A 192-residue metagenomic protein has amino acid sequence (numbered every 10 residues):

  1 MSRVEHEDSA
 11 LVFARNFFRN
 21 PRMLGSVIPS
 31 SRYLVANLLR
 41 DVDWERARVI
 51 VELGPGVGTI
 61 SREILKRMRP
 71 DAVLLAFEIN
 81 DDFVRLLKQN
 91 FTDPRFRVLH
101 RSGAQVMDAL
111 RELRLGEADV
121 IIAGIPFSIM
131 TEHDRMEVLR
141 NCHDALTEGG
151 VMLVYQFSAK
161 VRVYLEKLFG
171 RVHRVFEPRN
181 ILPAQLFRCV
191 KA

Functional and structural regions predicted by a protein language model:
A10-E45: Class I SAM-dependent methyltransferase Rossmann-like catalytic core, especially the SAM/SAH-binding loop
A47-G56: Conserved class I S-adenosyl-L-methionine
V57-R69: Conserved SAM-binding loop of SAM-dependent methyltransferases across substrates and taxa, primarily the Class I
V73-E78: Conserved SAM-binding motif I beta-strand of class I
V84-L113: S-adenosyl-L-methionine
M136-E148: A short glycine-rich, Lys/Arg-flanked "PGG" loop and its adjoining helix->strand segment in the class I
E148-Q156: Conserved beta-strand signature within the Rossmann-like core of class I S-adenosyl-L-methionine
P178-A192: Core SAM-dependent methyltransferase catalytic element
